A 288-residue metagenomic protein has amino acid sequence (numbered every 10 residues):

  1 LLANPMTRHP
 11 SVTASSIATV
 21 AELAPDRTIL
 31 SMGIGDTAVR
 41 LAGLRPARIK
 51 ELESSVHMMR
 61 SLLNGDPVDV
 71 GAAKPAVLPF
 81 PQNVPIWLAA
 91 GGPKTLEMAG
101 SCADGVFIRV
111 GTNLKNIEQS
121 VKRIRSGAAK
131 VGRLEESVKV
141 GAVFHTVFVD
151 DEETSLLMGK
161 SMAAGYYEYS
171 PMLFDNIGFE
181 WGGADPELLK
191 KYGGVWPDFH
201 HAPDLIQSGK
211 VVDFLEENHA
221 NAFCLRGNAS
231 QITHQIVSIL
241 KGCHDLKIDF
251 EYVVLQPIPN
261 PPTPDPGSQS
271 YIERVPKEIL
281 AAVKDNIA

Functional and structural regions predicted by a protein language model:
L1, T28-M32, I86-A90, V106-I108 (+2 more regions): Hydrophobic faces of well-ordered beta-strands that scaffold small-molecule active sites in alpha/beta enzyme cores
L1-A3, M58, L62, E273-I287: Alpha-helix-loop-beta-strand connector modules within alpha/beta enzyme cores
L2-T7, D36-V39, V110-L114, V254-Q269: Glycine-rich, proline-tolerant flexible connector loops at the mouths of alpha/beta enzymes
P5-T19, A229-I232: Glycine-rich anion/phosphate-binding loops
S15-L23, R27-L30, I34-T37, A47-R48 (+1 more regions): A generic, well-ordered mixed alpha/beta core segment in the N-terminal half of proteins
A24-D26, M98-F107, C243-L246: Glycine-enriched alpha-helix->loop->beta-strand junction motifs that scaffold or abut catalytic
R45-V77, I117-I248, N286-I287: An alpha-helical appendage that flanks or caps ligand/catalytic pockets
G91-A128: Loop-centered beta-sheet repeat module
